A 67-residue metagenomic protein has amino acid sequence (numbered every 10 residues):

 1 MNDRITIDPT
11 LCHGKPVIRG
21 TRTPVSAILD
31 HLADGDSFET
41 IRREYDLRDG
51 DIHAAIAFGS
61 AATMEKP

Functional and structural regions predicted by a protein language model:
N2-R22, K66-P67: Short, Lys/Arg-enriched anionic-surface-contact patches
P24-A27, L32-P67: Long, charge-rich, low-complexity alpha-helical segments
